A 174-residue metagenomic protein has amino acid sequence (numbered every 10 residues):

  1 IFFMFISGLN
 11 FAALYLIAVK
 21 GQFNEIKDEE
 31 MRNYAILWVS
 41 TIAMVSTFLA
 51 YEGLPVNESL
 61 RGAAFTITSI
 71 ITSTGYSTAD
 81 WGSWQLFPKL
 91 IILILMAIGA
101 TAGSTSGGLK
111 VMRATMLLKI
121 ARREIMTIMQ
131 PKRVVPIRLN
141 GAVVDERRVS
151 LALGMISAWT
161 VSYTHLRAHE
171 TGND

Functional and structural regions predicted by a protein language model:
I1-E170: Membrane-proximal intracellular helices of multi-pass ion channels
G172-D174: N-terminal low-complexity segments that are often proline-rich with Ser/Thr-Pro
